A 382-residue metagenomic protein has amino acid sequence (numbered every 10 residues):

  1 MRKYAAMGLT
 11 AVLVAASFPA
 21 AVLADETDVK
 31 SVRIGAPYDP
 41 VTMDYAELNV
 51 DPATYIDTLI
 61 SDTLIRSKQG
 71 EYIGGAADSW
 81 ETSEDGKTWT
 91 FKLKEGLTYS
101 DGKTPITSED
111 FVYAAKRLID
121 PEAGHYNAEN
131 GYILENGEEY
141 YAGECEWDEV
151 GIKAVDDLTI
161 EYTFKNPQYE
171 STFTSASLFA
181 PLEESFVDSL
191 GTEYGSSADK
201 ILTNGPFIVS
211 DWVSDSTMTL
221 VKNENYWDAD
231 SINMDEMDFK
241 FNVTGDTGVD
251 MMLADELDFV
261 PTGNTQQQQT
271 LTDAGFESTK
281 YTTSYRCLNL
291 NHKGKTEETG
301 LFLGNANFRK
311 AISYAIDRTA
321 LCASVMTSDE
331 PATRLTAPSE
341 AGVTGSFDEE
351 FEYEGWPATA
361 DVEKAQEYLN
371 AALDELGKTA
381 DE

Functional and structural regions predicted by a protein language model:
S17-D28: Sec-dependent signal peptide cleavage junction
D28-Y38, T88-F91, F111-A114, I160-E161 (+4 more regions): Short, well-ordered beta-strand elements
G35-E84, L202: N-terminal lobe/hinge region of extracytoplasmic solute-binding protein
S79-N127, E161, F302-G304, R309: Aromatic- and charge-enriched surface segment that lines or borders ligand/interaction sites
K92, D110, Y126-F186: Surface-exposed binding/hinge segments that line and control ligand-binding clefts or catalytic entry sites
F164-I232, E236, D246, A254: Gly/Pro-rich hinge or "lid" segments in bacterial periplasmic/extracellular proteins
S210-N225, D238-E297, T319, A323-V325: Extracellular/periplasmic solute-recognition and catalytic clefts
G304-E382: Append "and occasionally in soluble cytosolic enzymes with long acidic Gly/Pro-rich linkers
